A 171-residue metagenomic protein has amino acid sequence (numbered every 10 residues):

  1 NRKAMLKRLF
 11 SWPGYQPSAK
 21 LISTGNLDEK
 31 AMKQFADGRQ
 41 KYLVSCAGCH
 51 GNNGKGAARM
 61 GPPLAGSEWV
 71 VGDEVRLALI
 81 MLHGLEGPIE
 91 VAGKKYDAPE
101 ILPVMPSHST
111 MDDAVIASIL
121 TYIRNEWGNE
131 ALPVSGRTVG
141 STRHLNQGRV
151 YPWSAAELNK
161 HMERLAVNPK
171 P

Functional and structural regions predicted by a protein language model:
A4-M5, D37, T138, E157: Exposed alpha-helical structural elements
M5, F10-Y42, M60: Electrostatic cytochrome c docking/interface patches
A31-A57, W69-H83: Sequence/structural segment immediately N-terminal to covalent heme-attachment motifs in c-type and related
A58-A65, E86-Q147: Axial heme c-ligation environment in periplasmic c-type cytochrome domains
R76-D97, E157-H161: Short Fe-S-cluster ligation motifs
L145-P171: Acidic/histidine-enriched, glycine/proline-rich intrinsically disordered or flexible terminal extensions
